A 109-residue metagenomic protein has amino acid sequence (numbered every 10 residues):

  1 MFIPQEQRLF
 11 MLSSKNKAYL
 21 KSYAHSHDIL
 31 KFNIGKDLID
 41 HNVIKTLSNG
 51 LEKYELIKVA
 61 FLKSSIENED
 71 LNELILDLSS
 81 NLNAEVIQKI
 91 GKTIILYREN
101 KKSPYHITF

Functional and structural regions predicted by a protein language model:
F2-F109: Positively charged, polar, low-complexity stretches
